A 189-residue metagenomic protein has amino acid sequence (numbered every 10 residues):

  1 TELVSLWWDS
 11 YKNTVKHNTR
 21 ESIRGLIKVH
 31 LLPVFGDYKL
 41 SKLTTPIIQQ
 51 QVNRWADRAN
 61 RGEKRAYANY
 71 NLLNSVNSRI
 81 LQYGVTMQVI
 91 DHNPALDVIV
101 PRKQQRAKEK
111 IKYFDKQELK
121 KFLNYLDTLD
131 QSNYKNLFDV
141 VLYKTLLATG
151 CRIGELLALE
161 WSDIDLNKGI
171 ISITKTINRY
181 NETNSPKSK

Functional and structural regions predicted by a protein language model:
T1-L3, K39, E160: Short, structural beta-strand-to-alpha-helix junction motif
L3-V4, I48, L119, I164: Hydrophobic/aromatic residues in well-formed alpha-helices
S5-V89, P94, K108, D130-K135: N-terminal core-binding DNA-recognition domain of tyrosine site-specific recombinases/integrases
L40, A95-V98, P186-K189: Short clusters of hydrophobic/aromatic residues that line enzyme substrate/ligand-binding pockets
L43, P101-K103, T174-T176: Generic beta-structure capping elements
E63-Y67, N71-L73, T86, I90-H92 (+3 more regions): Basic, Lys/Arg- and aromatic-enriched nucleic-acid-binding interface segment
K121-L129, N167-I170, T174-K189: Basic, alpha-helical nucleic-acid-contacting "clamp/cap" segments
